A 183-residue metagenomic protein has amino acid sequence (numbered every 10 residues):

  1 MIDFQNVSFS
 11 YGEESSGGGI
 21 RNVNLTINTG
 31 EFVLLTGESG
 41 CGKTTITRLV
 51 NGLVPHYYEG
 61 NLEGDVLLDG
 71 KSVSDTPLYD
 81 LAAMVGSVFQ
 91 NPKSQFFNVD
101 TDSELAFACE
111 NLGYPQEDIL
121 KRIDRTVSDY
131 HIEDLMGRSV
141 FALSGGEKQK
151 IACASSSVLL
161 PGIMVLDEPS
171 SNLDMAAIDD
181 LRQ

Functional and structural regions predicted by a protein language model:
M1-F4, F9-N22, V54-E59, D75-P77: A short, flexible loop at the N-terminus of ABC-type nucleotide-binding domains that lies
T36-E38: The feature captures the beta-strand-to-loop junction immediately N-terminal to the Walker
E59-K71: Conserved ABC transporter NBD signature motif
E117-L135: Conserved ABC ATPase "signature" region
S139-L143, E147: Conserved ABC ATPase signature
S156-S157: ABC ATPase C-loop
L160: Conserved catalytic motifs of ABC-family nucleotide-binding domains
M164-E168: Catalytic Walker B motif of ABC-type/P-loop ATPase nucleotide-binding domains
